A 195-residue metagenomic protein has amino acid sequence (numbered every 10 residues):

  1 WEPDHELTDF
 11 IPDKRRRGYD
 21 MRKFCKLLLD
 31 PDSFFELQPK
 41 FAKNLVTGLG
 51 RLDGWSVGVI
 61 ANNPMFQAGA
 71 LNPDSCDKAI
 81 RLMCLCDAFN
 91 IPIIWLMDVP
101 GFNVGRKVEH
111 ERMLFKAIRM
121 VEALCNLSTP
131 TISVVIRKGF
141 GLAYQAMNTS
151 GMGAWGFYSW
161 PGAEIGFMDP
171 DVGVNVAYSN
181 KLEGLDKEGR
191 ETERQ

Functional and structural regions predicted by a protein language model:
W1-Q195: Ligand-binding clefts of soluble mixed alpha/beta catalytic domains
